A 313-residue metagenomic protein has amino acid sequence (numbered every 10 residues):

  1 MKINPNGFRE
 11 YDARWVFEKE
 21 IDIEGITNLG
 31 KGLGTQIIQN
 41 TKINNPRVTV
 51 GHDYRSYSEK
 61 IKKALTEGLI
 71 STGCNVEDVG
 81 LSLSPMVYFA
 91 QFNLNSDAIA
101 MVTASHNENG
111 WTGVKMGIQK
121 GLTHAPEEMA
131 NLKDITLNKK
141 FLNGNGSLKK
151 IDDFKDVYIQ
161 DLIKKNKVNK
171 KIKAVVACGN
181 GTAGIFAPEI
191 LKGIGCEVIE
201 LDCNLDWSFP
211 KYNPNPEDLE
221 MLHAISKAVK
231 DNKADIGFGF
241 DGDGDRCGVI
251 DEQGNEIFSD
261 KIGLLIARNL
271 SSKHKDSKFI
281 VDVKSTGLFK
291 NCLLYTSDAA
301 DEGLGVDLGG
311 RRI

Functional and structural regions predicted by a protein language model:
M1-E67, S71-T72, D152-I172: An N-terminal, well-structured beta->alpha segment
R47-W111, I190-I250: N-terminal small/polar loop signature for handling phosphorylated ligands or for N-terminal nucleophile
T49, A98, A174-V175, I280: Conserved beta-strand elements of the Class I
K60-T66, G110-Q119, F186-A187, R246-G263 (+1 more regions): Short Gly/Thr/Asp-enriched flexible loops that form oxyanion-binding sites at enzyme active sites
T112-N232: Gly/Ser/Thr-enriched, mixed-charge loops and adjacent short helices that form phosphate/oxyanion-binding elements
L219-N291: Acidic, glycine-rich loop-and-beta core segments that form the ion-binding/anion-interacting portion of active sites
Y295-E302: Conserved small/polar residues in nucleotide/adenosyl-binding loops
V306-I313: Hydrophobic alpha-helical segments, chiefly the membrane-spanning helices and signal/signal-anchor peptides
